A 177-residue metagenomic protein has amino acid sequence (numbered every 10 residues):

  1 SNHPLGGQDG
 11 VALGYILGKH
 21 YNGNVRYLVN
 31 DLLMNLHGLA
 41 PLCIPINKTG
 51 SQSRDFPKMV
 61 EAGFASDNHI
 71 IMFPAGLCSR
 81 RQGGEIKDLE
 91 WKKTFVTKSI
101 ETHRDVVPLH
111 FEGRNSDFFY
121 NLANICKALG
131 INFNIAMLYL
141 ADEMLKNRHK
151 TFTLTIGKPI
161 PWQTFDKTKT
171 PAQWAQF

Functional and structural regions predicted by a protein language model:
S1-S51: Catalytic core of membrane glycerolipid acyltransferases/transacylases, capturing the structured, soluble-facing
R54-F177: Non-catalytic C-terminal accessory region of glycerolipid acyltransferases and related lyso-lipid remodeling enzymes
